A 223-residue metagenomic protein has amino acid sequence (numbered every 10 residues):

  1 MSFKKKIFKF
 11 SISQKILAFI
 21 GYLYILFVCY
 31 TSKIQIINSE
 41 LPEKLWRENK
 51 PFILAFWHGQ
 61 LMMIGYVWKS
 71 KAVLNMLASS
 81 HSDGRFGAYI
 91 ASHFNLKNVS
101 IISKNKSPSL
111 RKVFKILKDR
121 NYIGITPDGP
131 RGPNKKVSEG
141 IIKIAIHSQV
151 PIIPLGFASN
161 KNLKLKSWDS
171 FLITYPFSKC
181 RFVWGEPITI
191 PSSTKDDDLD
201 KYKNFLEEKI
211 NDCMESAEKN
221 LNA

Functional and structural regions predicted by a protein language model:
M1-S2, L96: Short alpha-helical elements
S2-C29, K69-V73, P108-A223: Non-catalytic C-terminal accessory region of glycerolipid acyltransferases and related lyso-lipid remodeling enzymes
L26-P51, Q60-M63: A short, well-structured juxtamembrane/interface segment
Q35, S103-S107, N134: A conditional alpha-helix N-cap/helix-loop micro-motif detector
Q35-I37, K97-V99, V183: General small-molecule cofactor/ligand-binding pocket signal
K50-K104, S148, K164: Catalytic core of membrane glycerolipid acyltransferases/transacylases, capturing the structured, soluble-facing
